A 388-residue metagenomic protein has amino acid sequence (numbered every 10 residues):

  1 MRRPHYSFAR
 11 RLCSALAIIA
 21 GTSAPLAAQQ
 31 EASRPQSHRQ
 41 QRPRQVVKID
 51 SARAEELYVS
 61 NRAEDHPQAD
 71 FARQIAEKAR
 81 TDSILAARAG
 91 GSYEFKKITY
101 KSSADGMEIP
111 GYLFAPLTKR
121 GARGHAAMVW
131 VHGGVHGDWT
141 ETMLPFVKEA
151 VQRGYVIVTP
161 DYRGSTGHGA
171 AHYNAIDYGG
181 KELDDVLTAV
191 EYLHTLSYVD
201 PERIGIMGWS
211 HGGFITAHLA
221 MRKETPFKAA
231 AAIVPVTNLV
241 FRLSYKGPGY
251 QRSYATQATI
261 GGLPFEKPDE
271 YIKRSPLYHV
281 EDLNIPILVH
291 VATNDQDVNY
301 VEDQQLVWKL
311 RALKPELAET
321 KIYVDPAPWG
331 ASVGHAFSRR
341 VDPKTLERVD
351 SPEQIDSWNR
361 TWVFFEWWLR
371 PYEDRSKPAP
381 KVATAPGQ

Functional and structural regions predicted by a protein language model:
R34-L117: Non-catalytic accessory segments flanking enzyme active sites
A87-P110, F114-E202, W209, S244 (+3 more regions): Cap/lid segment of the alpha/beta-hydrolase catalytic domain
G134, T293-D295, P326-A327: Acidic beta-to-alpha connecting loop that harbors the catalytic carboxylate
A189-Y245: Primarily recognizes the serine-hydrolase "nucleophile elbow" in alpha/beta-hydrolase and SGNH/GDSL folds
K228-A229, P235, L239-H279, I285: Mobile cap/lid helix-loop segments that gate and shape the active-site cleft of serine hydrolases
L283, V289-V291, D295: Short beta-strand/loop motif that positions the catalytic acidic residue of the alpha/beta-hydrolase fold
Q296-Q305: Conserved alpha/beta-hydrolase "acid-adjacent" motif
Q304, P315-Q388: C-terminal catalytic histidine-bearing segment of alpha/beta-hydrolase fold enzymes
